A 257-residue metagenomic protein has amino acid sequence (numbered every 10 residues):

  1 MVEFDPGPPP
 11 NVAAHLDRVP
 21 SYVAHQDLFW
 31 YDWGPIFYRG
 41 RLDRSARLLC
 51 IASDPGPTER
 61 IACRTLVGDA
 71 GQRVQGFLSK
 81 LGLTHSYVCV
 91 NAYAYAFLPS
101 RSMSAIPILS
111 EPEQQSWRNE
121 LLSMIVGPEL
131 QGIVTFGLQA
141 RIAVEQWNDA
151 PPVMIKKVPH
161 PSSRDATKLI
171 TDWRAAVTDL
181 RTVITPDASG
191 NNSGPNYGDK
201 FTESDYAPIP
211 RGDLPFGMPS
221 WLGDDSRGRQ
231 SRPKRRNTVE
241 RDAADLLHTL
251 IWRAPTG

Functional and structural regions predicted by a protein language model:
M1-L180, P186-G257: A polyanion-binding, active-site-adjacent surface
